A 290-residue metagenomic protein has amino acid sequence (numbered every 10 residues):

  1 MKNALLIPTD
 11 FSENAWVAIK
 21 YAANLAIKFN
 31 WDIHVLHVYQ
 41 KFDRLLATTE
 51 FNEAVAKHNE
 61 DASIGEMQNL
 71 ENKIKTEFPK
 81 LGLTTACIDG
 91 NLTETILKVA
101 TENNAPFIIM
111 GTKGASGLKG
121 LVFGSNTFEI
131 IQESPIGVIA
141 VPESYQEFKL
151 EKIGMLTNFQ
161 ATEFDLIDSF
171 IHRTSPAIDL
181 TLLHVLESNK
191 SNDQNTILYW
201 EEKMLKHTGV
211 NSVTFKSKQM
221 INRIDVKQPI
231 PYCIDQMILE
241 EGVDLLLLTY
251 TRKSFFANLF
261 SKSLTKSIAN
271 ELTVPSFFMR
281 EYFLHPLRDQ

Functional and structural regions predicted by a protein language model:
M1-E53, K152-K218, V243, E271-L272 (+2 more regions): Small/aliphatic-rich secondary-structure junction motif
A15, D89, G120, E163 (+2 more regions): A conditional alpha-helix N-cap/helix-loop micro-motif detector
K28, L97-Q146, L239-E241, L245-Q290: Gly/Ser-rich helix-loop-strand patches that form or flank binding pockets for ribonucleotide-derived cofactors
E53-G65: A short acidic, glycine-rich active-site loop that binds or catalyzes chemistry on phosphate/adenosine moieties
N72, F128, D168, E202 (+2 more regions): Active-site phosphate/pyrophosphate- and oxyanion-stabilizing loops and adjacent acidic/basic residues in soluble
I74-T84, T208-Q219: A short helix-to-beta-strand connector/capping loop
T84-T95, K227-C233: Charged docking surfaces used in two-component/phosphorelay signaling
